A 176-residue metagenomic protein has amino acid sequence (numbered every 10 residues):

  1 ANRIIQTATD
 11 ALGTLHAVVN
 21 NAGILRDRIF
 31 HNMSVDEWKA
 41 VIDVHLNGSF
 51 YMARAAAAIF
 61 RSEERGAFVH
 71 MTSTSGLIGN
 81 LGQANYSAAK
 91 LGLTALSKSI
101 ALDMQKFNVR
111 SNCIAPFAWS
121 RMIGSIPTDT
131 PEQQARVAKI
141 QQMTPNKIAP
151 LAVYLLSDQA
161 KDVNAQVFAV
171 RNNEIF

Functional and structural regions predicted by a protein language model:
T7-N20, R26, R65, R110: A glycine-rich helix->loop->beta "capping" turn within Rossmann-like NAD(P)(H)-dependent oxidoreductase domains
G13, I59-S62, I78, T94 (+2 more regions): Active-site-adjacent segment of SDR/Rossmann-fold oxidoreductases
I29-F30, E37-I42: Substrate-binding pocket helix/loop in short-chain dehydrogenase/reductase
H31, I78-N85, K106: Active-site loop immediately N-terminal to the catalytic Tyr-X3-Lys motif of short-chain dehydrogenase/reductase
A53-R54, K98: A short, exposed helix-loop element centered on a Lys and neighboring polar residues
S73: Residue(s) in the substrate-gating loop at a strand-loop-helix junction that position the organic substrate next
C113, Q134-F176: C-terminal helical subdomain
